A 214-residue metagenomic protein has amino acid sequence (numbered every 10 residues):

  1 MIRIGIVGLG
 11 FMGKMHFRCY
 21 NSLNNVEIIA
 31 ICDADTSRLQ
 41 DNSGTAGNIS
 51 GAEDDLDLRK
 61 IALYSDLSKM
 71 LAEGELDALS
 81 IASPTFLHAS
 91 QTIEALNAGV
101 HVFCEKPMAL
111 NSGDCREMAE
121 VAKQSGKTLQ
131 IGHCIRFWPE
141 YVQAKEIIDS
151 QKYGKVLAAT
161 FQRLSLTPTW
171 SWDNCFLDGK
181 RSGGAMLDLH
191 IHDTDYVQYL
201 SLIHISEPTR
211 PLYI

Functional and structural regions predicted by a protein language model:
M1-A98, R116: N-terminal glycine-/serine-/threonine-rich beta1-alpha1-beta2 phosphate-ribose binding loop of Rossmann-like
A30-A34, E105-K106, E207: Conserved acidic E/D residue at the C-terminus of a beta-strand in Rossmann-like folds
A82-S83, R163, T209: Glycine-rich, N-terminal phosphate-binding loop of Rossmann-like dinucleotide-binding domains
S83-F86, F137, I214: Substrate-binding/gating loop at the entrance of the active-site cleft, primarily in PLP-dependent aminotransferase-like
A98-N111: ADP-ribose/adenylate-binding Rossmann-like module
A109-W170: A contiguous active-site-proximal alpha/beta segment in oxidoreductase catalytic domains
G132-P139, W170-L202: Mid-domain beta-loop-alpha active-site segment that forms a flexible, acidic cofactor/metal-binding surface
I203-I214: Single conserved hydrophobic/aromatic residue that forms the stacking wall/gate of nucleotide- or nucleobase-binding
